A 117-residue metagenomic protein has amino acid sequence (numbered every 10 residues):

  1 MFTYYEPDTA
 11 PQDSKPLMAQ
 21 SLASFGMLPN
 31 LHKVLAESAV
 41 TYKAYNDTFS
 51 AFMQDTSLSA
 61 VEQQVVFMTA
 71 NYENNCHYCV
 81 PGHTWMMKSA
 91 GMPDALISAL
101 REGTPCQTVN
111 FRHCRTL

Functional and structural regions predicted by a protein language model:
M1-S57, E62: Secretory/endomembrane lumenal or extracellular ectodomains immediately following the signal peptide
L17-M18, Y45, V65-V66, L100 (+1 more regions): A structural signal for short hydrophobic/aromatic patches embedded in well-ordered alpha helices
H32, F49-S50, F67, T84 (+1 more regions): Amphipathic alpha-helical segments within well-ordered protein domains
V40, Q54-L58, N75, M92 (+1 more regions): Alpha-helical structural elements of signaling/regulatory helical domains
Y42, V80-A99: Iron-sulfur (Fe-S) cluster-binding segments and ferredoxin-like electron-carrier domains, especially [2Fe-2S]
K43-T48, Q64, V80-G82, R115: A generic alpha-helix surface/boundary motif
V66-M86: Short, thiol/selenol-centered motifs that function as redox-active sites or metal-ligating centers
E102-L117: Short Fe-S-cluster ligation motifs
